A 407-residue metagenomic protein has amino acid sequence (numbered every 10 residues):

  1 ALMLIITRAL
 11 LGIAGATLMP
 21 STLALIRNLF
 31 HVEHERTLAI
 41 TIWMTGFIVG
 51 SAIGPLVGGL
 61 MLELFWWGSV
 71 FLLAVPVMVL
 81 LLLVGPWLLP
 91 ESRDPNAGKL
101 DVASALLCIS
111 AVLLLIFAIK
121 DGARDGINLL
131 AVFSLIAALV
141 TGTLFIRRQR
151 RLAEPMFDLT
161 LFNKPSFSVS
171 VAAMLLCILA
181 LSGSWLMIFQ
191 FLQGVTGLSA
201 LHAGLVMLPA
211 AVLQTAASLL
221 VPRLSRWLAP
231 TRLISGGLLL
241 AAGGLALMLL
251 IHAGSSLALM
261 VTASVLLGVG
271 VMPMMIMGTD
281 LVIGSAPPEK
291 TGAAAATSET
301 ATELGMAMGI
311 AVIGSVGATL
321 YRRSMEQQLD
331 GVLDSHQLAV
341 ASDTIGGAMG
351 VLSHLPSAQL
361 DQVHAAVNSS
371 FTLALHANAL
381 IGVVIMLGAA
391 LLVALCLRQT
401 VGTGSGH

Functional and structural regions predicted by a protein language model:
A1-A103: Helix-loop-helix hairpins in multi-pass membrane proteins, especially solute transporters
L25, L29, L60, L88 (+4 more regions): A residue-level signal for alpha-helical anchor/packing sites in multi-pass solute transporters
H31-V32, P287, D334, P356: Helix-capping/helix-break motifs at membrane-protein junctions, especially on the cytosolic side just before or after
T41, E63-A180, L198, V206: Hydrophobic transmembrane-helix bundles of small-molecule transporters
G50-L62, I119, G309, I313-G317: Small-residue (Gly/Pro/Ala) motifs that create kinks and tight helix-helix packing interfaces
D94-G98, E154-T160, E326-G331, V401-H407: Short, Lys/Arg-enriched, Gly/Pro-containing loop segments at transmembrane-helix junctions of multi-pass membrane
A103, L129-S134, T141, R150-S324 (+2 more regions): 12-transmembrane solute porter fold
V271, D280, D343-H407: Transmembrane-helix exit segments and adjacent C-terminal regions of multi-pass membrane proteins
